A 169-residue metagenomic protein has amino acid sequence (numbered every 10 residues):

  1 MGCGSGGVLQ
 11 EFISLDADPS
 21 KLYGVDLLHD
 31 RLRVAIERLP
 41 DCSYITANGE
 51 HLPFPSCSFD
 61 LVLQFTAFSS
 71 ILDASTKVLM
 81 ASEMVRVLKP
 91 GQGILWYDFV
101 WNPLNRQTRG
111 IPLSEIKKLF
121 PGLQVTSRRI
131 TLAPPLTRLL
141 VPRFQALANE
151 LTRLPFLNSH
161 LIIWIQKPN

Functional and structural regions predicted by a protein language model:
G2: Conserved S-adenosyl-L-methionine
S5-H51: Class I SAM-dependent methyltransferase SAM/SAH-binding core
E50-V62: A short acidic, Gly/Pro-enriched loop at the edge of an enzyme's catalytic core that lines a small-molecule cofactor
L61-S75: A short SAM/SAH-binding and catalytic strip from SAM-dependent methyltransferases
V78-P90: A short glycine-rich, Lys/Arg-flanked "PGG" loop and its adjoining helix->strand segment in the class I
G91-D98: Conserved beta-strand signature within the Rossmann-like core of class I S-adenosyl-L-methionine
Q107-L123, R128: Short alpha-helix
S114, R128-N169: A C-terminal cap/extension of S-adenosyl-L-methionine-dependent methyltransferases that defines the acceptor-substrate
